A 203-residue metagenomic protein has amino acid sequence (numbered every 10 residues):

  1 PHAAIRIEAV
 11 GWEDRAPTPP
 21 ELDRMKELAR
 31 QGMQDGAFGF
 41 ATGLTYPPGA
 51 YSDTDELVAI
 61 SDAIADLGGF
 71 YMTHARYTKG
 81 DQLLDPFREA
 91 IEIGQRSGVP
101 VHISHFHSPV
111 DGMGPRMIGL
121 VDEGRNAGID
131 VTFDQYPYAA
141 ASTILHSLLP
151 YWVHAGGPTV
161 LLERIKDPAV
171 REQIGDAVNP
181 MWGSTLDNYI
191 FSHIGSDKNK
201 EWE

Functional and structural regions predicted by a protein language model:
P1-E21, M25-P47, Y51, S61 (+3 more regions): Active-site neighborhoods of metal-dependent hydrolases
D55-P100: Extended hydrophobic/aromatic segments used for targeting, binding, or gating
